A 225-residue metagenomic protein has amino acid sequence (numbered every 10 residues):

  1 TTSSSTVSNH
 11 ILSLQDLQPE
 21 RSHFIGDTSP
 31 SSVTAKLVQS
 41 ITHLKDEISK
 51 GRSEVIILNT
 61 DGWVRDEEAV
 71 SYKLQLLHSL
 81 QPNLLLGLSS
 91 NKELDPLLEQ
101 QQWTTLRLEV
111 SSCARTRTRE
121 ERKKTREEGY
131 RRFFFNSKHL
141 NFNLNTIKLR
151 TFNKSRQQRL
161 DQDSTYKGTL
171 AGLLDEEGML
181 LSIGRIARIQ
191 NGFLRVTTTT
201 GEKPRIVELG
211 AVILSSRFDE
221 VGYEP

Functional and structural regions predicted by a protein language model:
T1-I56, V64: Nucleotide-state-sensitive switch-loop elements of NTP-binding domains
E47, G51-T104: Phosphate/Mg2+-binding loops and adjacent switch elements in nucleotide/diphosphate-handling enzyme cores
N83-P225: Preference for solvent-exposed, low-hydrophobicity sequence contexts
